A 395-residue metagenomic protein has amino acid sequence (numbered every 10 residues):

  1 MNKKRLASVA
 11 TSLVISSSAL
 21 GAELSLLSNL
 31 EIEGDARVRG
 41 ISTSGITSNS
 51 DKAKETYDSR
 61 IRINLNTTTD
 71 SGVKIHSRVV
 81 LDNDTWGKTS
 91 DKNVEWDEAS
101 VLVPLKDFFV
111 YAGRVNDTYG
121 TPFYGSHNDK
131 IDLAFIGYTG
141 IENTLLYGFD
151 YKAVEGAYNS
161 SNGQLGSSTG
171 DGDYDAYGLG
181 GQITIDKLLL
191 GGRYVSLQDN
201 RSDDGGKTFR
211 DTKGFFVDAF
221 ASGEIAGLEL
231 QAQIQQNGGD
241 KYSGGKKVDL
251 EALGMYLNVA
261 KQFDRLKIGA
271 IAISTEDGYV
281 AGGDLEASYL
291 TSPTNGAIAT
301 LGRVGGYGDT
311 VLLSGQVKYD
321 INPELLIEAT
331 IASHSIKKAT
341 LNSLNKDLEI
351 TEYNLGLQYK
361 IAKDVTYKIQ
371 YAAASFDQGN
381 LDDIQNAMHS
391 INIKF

Functional and structural regions predicted by a protein language model:
N2-D117, A134-T144, I183-L188, G192 (+6 more regions): Beta-barrel outer-membrane channel/assembly domains of diderm bacteria
G120-P122, E155-Y158, N200-S202, K241-Y242 (+2 more regions): Extracytoplasmic/secreted cell-surface and envelope-processing proteins
I141-E142, A153-G170, D199-R201, K207-R210 (+5 more regions): Gram-negative and organellar
L146-I225: Internal metal/ion-chelating core segments
Q198-D199, N237-G239, S274-G278, H334-S335: Short, catalytically relevant binding-site loops at active-site mouths
K247-T291: Long, well-ordered mid-to-C-terminal structural blocks that present hydrophobic/aromatic surfaces
